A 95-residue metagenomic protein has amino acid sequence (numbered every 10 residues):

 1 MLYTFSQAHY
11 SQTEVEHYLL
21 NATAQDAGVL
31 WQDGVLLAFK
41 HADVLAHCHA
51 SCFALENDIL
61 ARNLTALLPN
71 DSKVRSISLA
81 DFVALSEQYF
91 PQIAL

Functional and structural regions predicted by a protein language model:
M1-T4, A24-Q32, A66-L68: Short, basic, glycine/proline-bearing loop/turn elements
L2-E14: Short, glycine-rich nucleotide/cofactor-binding loops
V15, A38-F39, P69: Residues lining hydrophobic/aromatic ligand-binding pockets adjacent to catalytic sites
L20-A24, A42-H49: Short, conserved loop/helix-junction motifs that constitute active-site signature segments in enzyme catalytic cores
D26-Q32, A50-D58: Short internal beta-strands
V35-F39, L60-L64: Short, charged/polar "capping" segments at the starts of alpha-helices and the immediately preceding loops
L36-V44, S78-D81: A short, acidic, amphipathic alpha-helical segment used as a generic capping/interface helix at domain edges
L64-L95: C-terminal structural segments of small proteins and small subunits
